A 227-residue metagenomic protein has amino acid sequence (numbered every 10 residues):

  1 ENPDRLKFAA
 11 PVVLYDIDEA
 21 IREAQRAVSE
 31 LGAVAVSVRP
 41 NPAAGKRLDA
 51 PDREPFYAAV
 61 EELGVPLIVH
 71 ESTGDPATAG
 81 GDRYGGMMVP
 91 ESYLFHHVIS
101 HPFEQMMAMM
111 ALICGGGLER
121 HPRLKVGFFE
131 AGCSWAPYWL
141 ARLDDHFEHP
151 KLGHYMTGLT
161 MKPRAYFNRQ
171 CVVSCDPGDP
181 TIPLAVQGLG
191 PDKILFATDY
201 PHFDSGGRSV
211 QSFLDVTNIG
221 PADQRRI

Functional and structural regions predicted by a protein language model:
E1-A108, L112-G115, I227: Active-site gating/metal-coordination segments in enzymes
E1-D4, Q25-R26, G115-G116, L124-V126 (+6 more regions): Mid-to-C-terminal alpha-helical segments outside catalytic/metal-binding sites
K7-A10, V34-V38, L67-V69, V126-F128 (+2 more regions): Hydrophobic faces of well-ordered beta-strands that scaffold small-molecule active sites in alpha/beta enzyme cores
Y15-E19, A43-A44, G74-T78, H121 (+3 more regions): Active-site environment of divalent metal-dependent phosphoester hydrolases
L31-A35, E61-P66, R120-L124, F167-R169 (+1 more regions): Glycine-enriched alpha-helix->loop->beta-strand junction motifs that scaffold or abut catalytic
L67, E71-D75, I113-R164, N168: Aromatic-lined glycan-binding groove of carbohydrate-active enzymes
A79-R83, Y138-R142, E148, G207-V210: Short aromatic-enriched loop/helix-cap "lid" or pocket-rim segments at secondary-structure transitions that line
S92, H96-A108, I113, K151-P183: Aromatic-anchored helix/helix-loop segment that forms the rim or "lid" of small-molecule/cofactor binding pockets
